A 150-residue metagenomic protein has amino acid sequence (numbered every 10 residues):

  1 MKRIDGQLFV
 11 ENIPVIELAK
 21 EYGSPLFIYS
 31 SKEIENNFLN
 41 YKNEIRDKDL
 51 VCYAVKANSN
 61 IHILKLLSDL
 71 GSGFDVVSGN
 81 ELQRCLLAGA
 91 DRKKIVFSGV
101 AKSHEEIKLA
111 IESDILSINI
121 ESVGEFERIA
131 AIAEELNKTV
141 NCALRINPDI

Functional and structural regions predicted by a protein language model:
M1-N141: A charged N-terminal "starter" segment
N141-I150: Flexible glycine-/small-residue-enriched beta->alpha junction loops that bind anionic phosphate/pyrophosphate groups
